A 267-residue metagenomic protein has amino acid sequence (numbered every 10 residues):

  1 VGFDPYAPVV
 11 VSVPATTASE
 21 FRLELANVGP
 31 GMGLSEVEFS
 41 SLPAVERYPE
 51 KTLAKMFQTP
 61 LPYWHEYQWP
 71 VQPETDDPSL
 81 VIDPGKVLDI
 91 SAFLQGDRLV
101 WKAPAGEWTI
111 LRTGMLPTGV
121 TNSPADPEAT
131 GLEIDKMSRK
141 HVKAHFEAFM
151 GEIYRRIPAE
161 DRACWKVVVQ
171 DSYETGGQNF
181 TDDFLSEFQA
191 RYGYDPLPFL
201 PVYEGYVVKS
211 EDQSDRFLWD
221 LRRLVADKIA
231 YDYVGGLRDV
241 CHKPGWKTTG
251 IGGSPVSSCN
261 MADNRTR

Functional and structural regions predicted by a protein language model:
V1, A7-D76, S172: Aromatic, loop-rich ligand-recognition surfaces of beta-strand-rich domains
Q72-R267: Catalytic-domain carbohydrate-binding cleft regions of carbohydrate-active enzymes
